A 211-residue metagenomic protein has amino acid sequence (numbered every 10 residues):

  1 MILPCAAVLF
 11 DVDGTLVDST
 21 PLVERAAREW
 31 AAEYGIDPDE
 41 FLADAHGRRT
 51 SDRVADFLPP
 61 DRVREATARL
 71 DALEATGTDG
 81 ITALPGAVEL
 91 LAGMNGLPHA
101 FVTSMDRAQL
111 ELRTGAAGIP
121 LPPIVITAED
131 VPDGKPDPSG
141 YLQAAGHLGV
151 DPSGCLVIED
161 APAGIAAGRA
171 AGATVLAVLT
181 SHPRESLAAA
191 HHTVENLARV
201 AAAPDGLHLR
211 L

Functional and structural regions predicted by a protein language model:
M1-A6, D106-L211: Asp-based, Mg2+/Mn2+-dependent phosphohydrolase catalytic module
I2-N95, D106-R107, I119-P120: N-terminal helical cap/lid subdomain that shapes the substrate entry/recognition surface in HAD-like hydrolases
D18, F101-T103, A177: Hydrophobic residues in well-ordered beta-strands that form the structural core
D37, P98-A100, T174: Residue-level detector of anion-binding/catalytic polar loops
A83, V102, D133: Residue-level marker of regulatory loop/turn positions in helix-turn-helix DNA-binding domains and in histidine
A92-P98, D151-P152: Short, surface-exposed connector motifs at secondary-structure boundaries
